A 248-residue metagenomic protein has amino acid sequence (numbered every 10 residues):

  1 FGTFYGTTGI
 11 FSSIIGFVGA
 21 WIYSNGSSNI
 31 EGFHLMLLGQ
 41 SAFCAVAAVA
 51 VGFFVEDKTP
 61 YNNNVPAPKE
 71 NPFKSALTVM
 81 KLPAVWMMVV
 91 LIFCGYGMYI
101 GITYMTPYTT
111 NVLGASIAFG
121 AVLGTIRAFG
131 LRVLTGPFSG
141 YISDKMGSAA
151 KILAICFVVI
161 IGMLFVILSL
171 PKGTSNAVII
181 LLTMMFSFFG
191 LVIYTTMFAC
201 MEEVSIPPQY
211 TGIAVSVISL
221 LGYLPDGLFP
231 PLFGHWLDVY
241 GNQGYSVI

Functional and structural regions predicted by a protein language model:
F1, V192-I206: Intracellular juxtamembrane helix-capping segments at the cytosolic ends of symmetry-related transmembrane helices
F4-V55: Helix-loop-helix hairpin linking two adjacent transmembrane segments in secondary transporters
F11-S24, T106, S139, F229-L237: Small-residue (Gly/Pro/Ala) motifs that create kinks and tight helix-helix packing interfaces
F53-L77: Flexible cytoplasmic inter-helical loops of multi-pass small-molecule transporters
P83-G136, Y194, F229-P230: Extracytoplasmic gate region of multi-pass secondary transporters
T135-S148, L237-D238: Helix-to-loop junctions at the C-terminal end of transmembrane segments in multipass secondary transporters
A149-M197: C-terminal transmembrane helical hairpin of 12-TM major facilitator-type secondary transporters
S205-G241: A late C-terminal transmembrane helix in Major Facilitator Superfamily
